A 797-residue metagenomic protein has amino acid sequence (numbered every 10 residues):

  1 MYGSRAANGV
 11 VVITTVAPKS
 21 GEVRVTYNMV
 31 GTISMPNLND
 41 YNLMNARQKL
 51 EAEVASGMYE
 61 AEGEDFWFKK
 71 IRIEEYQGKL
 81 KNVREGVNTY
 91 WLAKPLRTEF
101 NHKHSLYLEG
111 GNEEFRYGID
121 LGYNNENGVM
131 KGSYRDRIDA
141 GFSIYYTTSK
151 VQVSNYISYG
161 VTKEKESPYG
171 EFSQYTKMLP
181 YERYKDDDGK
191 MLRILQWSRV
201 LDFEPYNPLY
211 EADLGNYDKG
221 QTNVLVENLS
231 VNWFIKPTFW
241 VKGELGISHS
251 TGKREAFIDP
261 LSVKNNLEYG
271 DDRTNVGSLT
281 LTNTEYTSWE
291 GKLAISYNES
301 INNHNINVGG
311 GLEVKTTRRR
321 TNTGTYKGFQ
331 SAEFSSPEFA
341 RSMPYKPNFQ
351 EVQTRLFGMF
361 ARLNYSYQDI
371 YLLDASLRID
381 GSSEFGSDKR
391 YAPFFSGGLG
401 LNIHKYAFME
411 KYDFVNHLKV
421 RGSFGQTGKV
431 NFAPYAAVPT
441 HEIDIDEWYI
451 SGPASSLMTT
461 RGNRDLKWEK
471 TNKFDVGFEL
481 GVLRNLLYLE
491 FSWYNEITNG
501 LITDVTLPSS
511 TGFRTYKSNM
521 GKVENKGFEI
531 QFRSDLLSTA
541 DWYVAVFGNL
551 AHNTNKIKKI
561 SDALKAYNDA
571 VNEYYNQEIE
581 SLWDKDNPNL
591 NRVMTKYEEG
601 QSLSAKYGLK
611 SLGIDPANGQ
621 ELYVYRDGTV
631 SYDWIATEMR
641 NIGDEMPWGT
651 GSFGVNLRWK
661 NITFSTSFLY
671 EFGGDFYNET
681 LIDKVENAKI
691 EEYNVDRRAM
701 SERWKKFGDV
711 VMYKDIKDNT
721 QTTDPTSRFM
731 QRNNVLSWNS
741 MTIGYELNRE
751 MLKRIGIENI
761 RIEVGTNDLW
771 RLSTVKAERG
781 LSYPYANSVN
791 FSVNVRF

Functional and structural regions predicted by a protein language model:
M1-V11, P18-R24, Y41, A437: Flexible, glycine/serine/threonine-rich loop segments and coil->beta-strand junctions that form periplasmic-facing
A7, L92-S167, Q174-D186, L225-N228: Transmembrane beta-barrel wall of Gram-negative outer-membrane proteins
V10-T14, T26-N28, R421, F547: Soluble periplasmic/extracytoplasmic beta-strand elements of cell-envelope proteins
A17-K131, S167-E171, Y210-D218, N232-F234 (+1 more regions): Residues embedded in well-ordered regular secondary structure
T26-V83, S518, D535-E645: Conserved small-residue
G78, K264-N266, S382, P616 (+2 more regions): Extracytoplasmic gating/loop element in the C-terminal half of outer-membrane beta-barrel translocons and assembly
H102, R137, S143-V161, D202-I258 (+3 more regions): Extracellular/periplasmic, surface-exposed regions of secreted and cell-surface proteins
D644-Y677: Glycine-rich, aromatic-lined ligand/substrate-binding cores of catalytic and carbohydrate-binding domains
